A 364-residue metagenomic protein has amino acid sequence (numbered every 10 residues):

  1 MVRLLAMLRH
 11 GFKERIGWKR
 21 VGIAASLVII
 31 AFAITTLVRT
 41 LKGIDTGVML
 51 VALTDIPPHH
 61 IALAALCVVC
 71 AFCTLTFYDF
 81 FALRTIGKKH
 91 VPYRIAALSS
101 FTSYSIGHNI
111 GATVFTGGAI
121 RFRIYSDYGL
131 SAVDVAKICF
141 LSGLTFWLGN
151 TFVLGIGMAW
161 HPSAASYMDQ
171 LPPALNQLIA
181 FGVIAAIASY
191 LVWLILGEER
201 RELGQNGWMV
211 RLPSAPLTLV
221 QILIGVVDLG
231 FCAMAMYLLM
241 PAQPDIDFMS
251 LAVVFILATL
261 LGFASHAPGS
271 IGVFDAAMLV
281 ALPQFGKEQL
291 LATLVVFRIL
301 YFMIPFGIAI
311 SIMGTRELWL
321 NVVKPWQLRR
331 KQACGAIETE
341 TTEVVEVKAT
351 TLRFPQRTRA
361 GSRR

Functional and structural regions predicted by a protein language model:
M1-F101, N150, W160-F263, F285-K287 (+2 more regions): Predominantly cytoplasmic-facing regulatory/coupling regions of multi-pass membrane proteins
V2-A6, H108-Y125: Cytoplasmic juxtamembrane interface segments
V51-D55, R84, I120-D127, K137 (+2 more regions): Short amphipathic alpha-helical coupling elements at transmembrane boundaries
C73-D79, G111-R121, F231, M249 (+1 more regions): Transmembrane helix boundary and interhelical junction motifs in multipass membrane proteins
R94-L98, T113-T116, D127-L144, G286-F297: Membrane-interface alpha-helices at helix entry/exit sites of multi-pass transporters
Y104-T113, G143-I156: Mid-bilayer segments of alpha-helical transmembrane spans in multi-pass integral membrane proteins that mediate
R121, S131, K137-W147, T151 (+3 more regions): Internal, well-ordered alpha-helical segments in soluble enzyme and binding-protein domains
